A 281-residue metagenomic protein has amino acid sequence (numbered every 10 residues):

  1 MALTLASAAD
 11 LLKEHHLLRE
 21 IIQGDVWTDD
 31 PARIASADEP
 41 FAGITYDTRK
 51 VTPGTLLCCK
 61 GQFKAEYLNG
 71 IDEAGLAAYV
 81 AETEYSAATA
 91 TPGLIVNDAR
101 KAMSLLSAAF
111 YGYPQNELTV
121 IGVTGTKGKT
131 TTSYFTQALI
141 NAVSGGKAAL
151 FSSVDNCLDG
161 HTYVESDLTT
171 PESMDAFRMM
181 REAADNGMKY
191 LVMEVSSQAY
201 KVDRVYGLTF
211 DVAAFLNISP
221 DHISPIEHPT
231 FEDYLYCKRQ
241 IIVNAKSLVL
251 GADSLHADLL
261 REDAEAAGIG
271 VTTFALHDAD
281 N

Functional and structural regions predicted by a protein language model:
M1-M103: N-terminal leader/targeting and accessory segments in enzymes
A35-I44, G61, S104-L106, P171-M174 (+2 more regions): Short gly/ser/thr-rich secondary-structure transition/capping motifs
V51-T52, G70-E73, T83-G93, C157-H161 (+2 more regions): Short loop/helix-cap segments at secondary-structure boundaries that form the rim of catalytic
T55, I71, L106, V123 (+5 more regions): Residue-level signal for inorganic ion chemistry
L76-Y79, A88-D98, Y163-D167, D211 (+1 more regions): Active-site regions of enzymes building and remodeling cell-envelope glycoconjugates
A87-T89, A214-N281: Acidic, Mg2+-coordinating active-site environments of NTP-dependent enzymes
A108-N156, H161-T162: Walker A (P-loop) phosphate-binding motif
T162-S196: Conserved nucleotide-sensing/catalytic segment adjacent to the nucleotide-binding pocket in NTP-handling enzymes
